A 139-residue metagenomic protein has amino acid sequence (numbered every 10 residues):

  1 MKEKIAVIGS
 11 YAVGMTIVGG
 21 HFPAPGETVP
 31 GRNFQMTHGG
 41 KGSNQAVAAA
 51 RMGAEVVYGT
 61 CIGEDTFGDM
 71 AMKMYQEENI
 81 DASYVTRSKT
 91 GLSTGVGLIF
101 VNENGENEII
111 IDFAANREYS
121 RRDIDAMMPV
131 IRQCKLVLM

Functional and structural regions predicted by a protein language model:
M1-C61, T66-M70, Q76-E77: Glycine-rich phosphate/adenosyl-contacting loop at the front of the ribokinase-like
E3, R32, T94-V96, E106-N107: Change "...and in nucleic-acid phosphodiester-cleaving endonucleases..." to "...and in nucleic-acid processing enzymes
E27-T28, A71, A115, S120: A generic membrane alpha-helix/interface feature
V57, V96, A114: Short, flexible active-site loop motifs that bind/organize anionic cofactors or intermediates
G59-E64, A82-T94: Beta-strand->loop->alpha-helix junctions that form or flank phosphate-binding loops in nucleotide-handling enzymes
T66-E78, G97-F100, G105, M127: Active-site-proximal loop->helix
S83-G91, I99-L136: Conserved phosphate-binding/catalytic loop of the ribokinase/pfkB sugar-kinase fold
